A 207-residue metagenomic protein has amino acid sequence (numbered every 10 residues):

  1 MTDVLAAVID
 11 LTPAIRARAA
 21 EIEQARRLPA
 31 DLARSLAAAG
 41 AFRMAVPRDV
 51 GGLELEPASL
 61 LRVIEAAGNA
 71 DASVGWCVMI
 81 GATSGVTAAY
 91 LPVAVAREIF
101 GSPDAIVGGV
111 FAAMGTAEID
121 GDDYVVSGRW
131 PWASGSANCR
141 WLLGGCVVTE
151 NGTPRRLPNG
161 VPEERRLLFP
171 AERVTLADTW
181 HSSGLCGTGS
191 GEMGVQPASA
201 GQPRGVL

Functional and structural regions predicted by a protein language model:
T2-R62: Alpha-helical interface subdomain recognition
A39-D104: Internal helix-loop-helix
I106-A112, N138: Structural signature of FAD isoalloxazine-binding scaffolds in flavoprotein oxidoreductases
G115-I119: A structural signal for short hydrophobic beta-strand segments in well-ordered beta-sheet cores
D122-S127, M193-P197: Generic recognition of long tandem-repeat/solenoid scaffolds
D122-Y124, E164, G184-C186: Beta-strand-enriched cores of mature, soluble protein domains
R129-R173, T179, G189: DPxDG-like acidic metal-binding loop motif
R173-G201, G205-L207: Flexible, small-/acidic-enriched active-site or ligand-binding loops
